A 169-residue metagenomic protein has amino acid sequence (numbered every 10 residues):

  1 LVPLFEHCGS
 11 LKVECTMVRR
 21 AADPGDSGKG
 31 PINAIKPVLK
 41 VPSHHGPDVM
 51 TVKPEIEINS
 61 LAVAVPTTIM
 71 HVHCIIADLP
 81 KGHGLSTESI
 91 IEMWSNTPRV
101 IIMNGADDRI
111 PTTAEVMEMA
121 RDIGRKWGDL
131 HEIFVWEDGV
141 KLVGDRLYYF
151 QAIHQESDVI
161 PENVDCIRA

Functional and structural regions predicted by a protein language model:
L1-S10: Rossmann-like NAD(P)H-binding beta-loop-alpha module
P3-L4, E92-S95, D165-R168: Short, solvent-exposed amphipathic alpha-helical segments in soluble enzyme and RNA/protein-processing domains
L11-Q151: C-terminal substrate-binding/catalytic lobe of Rossmann-fold NAD(P)-dependent oxidoreductases
Y148, A152-I160, V164-A169: Long, low-complexity C-terminal extensions of enzymes
